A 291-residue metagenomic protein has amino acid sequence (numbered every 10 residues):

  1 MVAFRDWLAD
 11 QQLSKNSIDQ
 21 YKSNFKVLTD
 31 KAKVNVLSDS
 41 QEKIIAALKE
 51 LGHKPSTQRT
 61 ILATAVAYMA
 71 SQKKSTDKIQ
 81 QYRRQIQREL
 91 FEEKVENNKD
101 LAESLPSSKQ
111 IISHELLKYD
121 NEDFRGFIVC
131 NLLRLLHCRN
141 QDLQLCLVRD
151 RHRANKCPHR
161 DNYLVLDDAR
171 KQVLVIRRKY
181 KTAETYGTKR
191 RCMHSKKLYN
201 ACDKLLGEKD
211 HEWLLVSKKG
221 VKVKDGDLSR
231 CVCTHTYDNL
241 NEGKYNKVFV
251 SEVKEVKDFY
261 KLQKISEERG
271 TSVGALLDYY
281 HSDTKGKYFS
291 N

Functional and structural regions predicted by a protein language model:
M1-I86, G243-K247, Y280: Non-catalytic DNA-binding core/recognition domains of DNA-processing enzymes
I18, V129, D142-C146, I265: Alpha-helix N-cap/helix-start motif at helix boundaries, enriched for small hydrophobics
T76-E115: Flexible interdomain linker/hinge and immediately adjacent N-terminus of the catalytic tyrosine-recombinase domain
S107-Q141: Basic, Lys/Arg- and aromatic-enriched nucleic-acid-binding interface segment
D142-L143, L240, V250, K257-T271: Active-site-proximal segment of tyrosine recombinases
L145-R191: Conserved tyrosine-mediated DNA breakage-rejoining catalytic core shared by Y-recombinases
A183-F249, K254: Active-site/catalytic core of tyrosine-dependent DNA strand-transfer enzymes
E255-D258, E267-N291: Catalytic-site neighborhood detector that most strongly recognizes the C-terminal catalytic loop/helix of tyrosine
